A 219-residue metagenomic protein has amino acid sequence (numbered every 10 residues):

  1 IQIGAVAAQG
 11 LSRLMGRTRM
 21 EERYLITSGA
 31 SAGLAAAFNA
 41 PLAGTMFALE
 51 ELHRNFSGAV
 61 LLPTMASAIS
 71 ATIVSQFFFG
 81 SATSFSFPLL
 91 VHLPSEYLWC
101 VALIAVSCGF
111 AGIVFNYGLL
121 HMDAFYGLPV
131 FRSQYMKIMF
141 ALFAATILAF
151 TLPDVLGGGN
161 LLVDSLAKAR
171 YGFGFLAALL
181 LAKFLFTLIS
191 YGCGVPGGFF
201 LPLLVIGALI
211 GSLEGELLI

Functional and structural regions predicted by a protein language model:
I1-I219: Alpha-helical transmembrane segments and immediately membrane-proximal extracytoplasmic
